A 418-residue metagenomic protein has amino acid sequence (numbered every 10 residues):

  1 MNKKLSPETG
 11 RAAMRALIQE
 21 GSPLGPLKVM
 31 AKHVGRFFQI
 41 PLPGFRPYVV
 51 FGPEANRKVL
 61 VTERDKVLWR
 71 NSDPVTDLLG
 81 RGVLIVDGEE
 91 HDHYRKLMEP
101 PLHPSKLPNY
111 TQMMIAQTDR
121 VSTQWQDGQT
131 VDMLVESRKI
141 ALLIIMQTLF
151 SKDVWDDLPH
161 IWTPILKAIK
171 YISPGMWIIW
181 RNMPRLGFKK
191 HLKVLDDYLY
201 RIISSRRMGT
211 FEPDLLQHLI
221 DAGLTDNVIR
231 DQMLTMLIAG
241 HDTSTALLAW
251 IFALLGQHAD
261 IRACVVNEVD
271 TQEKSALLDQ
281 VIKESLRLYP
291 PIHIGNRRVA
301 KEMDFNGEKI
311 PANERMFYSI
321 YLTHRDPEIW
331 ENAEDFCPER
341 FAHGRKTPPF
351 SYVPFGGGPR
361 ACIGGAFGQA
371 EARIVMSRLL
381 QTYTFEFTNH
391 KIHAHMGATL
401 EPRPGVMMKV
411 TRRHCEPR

Functional and structural regions predicted by a protein language model:
N2-K28, K32, F38, G44-R46 (+6 more regions): Cytochrome P450 catalytic-domain helical core, especially the substrate-recognition surface and oxygen-activation
A13-R15, T76, H103, L142 (+6 more regions): Conserved cytochrome P450 catalytic core segment spanning the I/J/K helices
M14-G35, R201, Q272-N306, P327: Conserved cytochrome P450 K-helix E-x-x-R motif and the immediately C-terminal K′/meander segment
A31-K32, T118, V135, I161-A168 (+3 more regions): Cytochrome P450 proximal C-terminal region
K96, L234, I294, E334 (+2 more regions): Cytochrome P450 heme-thiolate "Cys pocket" and heme-binding signature region
G209-L216, C264-A276, L288-G307, F317 (+5 more regions): Cytochrome P450 fold signature focused on the C-terminal beta-domain
T243-E268, A366-Q381: Cytochrome P450 catalytic-core helices
Y318-R345: Conserved cytochrome P450 K-helix/beta-meander segment immediately N-terminal to the heme-binding cysteine loop
